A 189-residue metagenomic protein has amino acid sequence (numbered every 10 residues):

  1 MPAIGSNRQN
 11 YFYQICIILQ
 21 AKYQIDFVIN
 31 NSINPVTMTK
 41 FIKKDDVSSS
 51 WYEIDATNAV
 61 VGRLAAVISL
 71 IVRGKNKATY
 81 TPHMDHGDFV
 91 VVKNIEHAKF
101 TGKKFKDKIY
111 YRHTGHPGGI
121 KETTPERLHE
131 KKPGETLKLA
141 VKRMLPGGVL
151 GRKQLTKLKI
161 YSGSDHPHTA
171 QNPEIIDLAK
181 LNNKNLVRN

Functional and structural regions predicted by a protein language model:
N7-Y13, Y23-D26, N30-N34: Intrinsic-disorder-associated, low-complexity terminal segments enriched in Asp/Asn/His/Tyr and depleted of Lys/Arg
I33-L139, V149, N172-N189: Ribosome large-subunit tunnel/peptidyl-transferase-proximal elements
E96-A98, G163-P167: Short, internal active-site loops enriched in acidic
G151-Y161: C-terminal structural segments of small proteins and small subunits
